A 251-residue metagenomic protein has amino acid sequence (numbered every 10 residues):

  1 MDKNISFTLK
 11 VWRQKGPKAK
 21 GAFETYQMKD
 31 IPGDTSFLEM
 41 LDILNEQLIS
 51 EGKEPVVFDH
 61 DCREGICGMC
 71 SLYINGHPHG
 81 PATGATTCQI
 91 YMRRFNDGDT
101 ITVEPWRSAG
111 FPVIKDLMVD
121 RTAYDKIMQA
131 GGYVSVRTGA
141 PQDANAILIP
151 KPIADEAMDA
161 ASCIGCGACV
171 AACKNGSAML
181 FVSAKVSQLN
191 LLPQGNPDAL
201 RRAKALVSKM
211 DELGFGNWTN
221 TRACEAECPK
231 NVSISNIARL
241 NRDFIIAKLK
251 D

Functional and structural regions predicted by a protein language model:
N4-Q27: Eukaryote-biased recognition of intrinsically disordered, low-complexity regulatory segments
W12, K29, I74-G76: Short strand-turn-strand beta-turns centered on an Asx-Gly dipeptide
E24-S36: Short, contiguous acidic and Ser/Thr-rich linear segments
T35-E54, I101-D251: Ferredoxin-type iron-sulfur electron-transfer modules in oxidoreductases and energy-metabolism complexes
V57-M69: Short, structured protein-protein interaction patches enriched in aromatics and acidic/basic residues, typified by
I74-G98, V103: Glycine-rich phosphate/adenylate-binding loop and adjacent beta-alpha elements of nucleotide- or dinucleotide-binding
